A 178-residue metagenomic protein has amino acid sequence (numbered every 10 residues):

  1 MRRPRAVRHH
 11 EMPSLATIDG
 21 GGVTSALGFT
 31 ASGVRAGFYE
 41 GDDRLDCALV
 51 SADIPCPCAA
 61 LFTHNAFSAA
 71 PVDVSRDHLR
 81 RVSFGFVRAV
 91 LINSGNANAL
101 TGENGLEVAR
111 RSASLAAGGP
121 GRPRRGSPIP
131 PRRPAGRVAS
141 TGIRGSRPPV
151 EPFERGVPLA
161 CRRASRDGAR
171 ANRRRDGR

Functional and structural regions predicted by a protein language model:
R2-T63, F67: N-terminal amphipathic/basic leader segments beginning at the initiator methionine
Y39-D43, H64-A66, L79-G85, I129-P130: Solvent-exposed alpha-helices and their adjacent loops that cap or buttress functional pockets in soluble metabolic
G41-D42, D53, A60, H64 (+4 more regions): Catalytic cores of large soluble enzymes that bind and process phosphate-bearing ligands
D46-L49, P71, R88-I92, P134-R137 (+1 more regions): Structural motif
P57, F62-S83, G177-R178: Glycine-rich oxoanion-binding loops at beta->alpha junctions
V72, S94-R125: Alpha-helical support elements that line or immediately flank enzyme active sites and cofactor-binding pockets
A89-G102, R137-R144: Short glycine-rich or small-residue beta-strand-to-loop segments that form or flank ligand, phosphate, metal/Fe-S
R110-R178: Glycine-rich, mobile lid/loop segments that gate access to catalytic sites or pores
